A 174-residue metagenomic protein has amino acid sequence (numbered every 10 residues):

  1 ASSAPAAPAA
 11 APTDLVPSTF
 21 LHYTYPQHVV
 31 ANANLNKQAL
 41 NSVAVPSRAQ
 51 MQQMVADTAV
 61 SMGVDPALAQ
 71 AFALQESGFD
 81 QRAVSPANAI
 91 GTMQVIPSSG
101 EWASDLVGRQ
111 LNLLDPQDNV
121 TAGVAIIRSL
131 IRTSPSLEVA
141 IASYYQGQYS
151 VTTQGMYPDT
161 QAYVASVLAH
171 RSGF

Functional and structural regions predicted by a protein language model:
A1-T13: N-terminal secretion targeting segments of exported proteins
T19-F79, Q117, V124: Export/targeting segments at the very N-terminus of extracytoplasmic proteins
N41-Q52, S61-M62, P66, S85-A89 (+4 more regions): Solvent-exposed, acidic/flexible segments
E76-D80, S99-W102, G147-S150: Solvent-exposed loop/turn segments at secondary-structure junctions within structured extracellular/periplasmic domains
G78-V84, G108: Transmembrane alpha-helix interface/packing and boundary motifs in multi-pass membrane proteins, characterized by
Q81-R82, V124, S150-T153: Extracytoplasmic/secreted cell-surface and envelope-processing proteins
A87-V107, A122-I127, A142, V164-L168: Substrate-binding/active-site groove segments that recognize and process beta-1,4-linked N-acetyl-hexosamine
R132-F174: Catalytic and substrate-binding regions of cell-wall glycan-acting enzymes that process beta-1,4-linked
